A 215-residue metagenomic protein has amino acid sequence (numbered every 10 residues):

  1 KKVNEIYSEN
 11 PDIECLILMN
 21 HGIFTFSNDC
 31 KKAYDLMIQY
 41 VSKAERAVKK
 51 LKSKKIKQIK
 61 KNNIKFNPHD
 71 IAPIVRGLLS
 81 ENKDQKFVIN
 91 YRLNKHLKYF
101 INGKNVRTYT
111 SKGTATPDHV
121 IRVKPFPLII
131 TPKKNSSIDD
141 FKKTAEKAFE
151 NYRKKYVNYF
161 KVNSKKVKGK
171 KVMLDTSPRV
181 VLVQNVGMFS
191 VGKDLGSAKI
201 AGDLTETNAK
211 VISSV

Functional and structural regions predicted by a protein language model:
K1-V215: Glycine-rich flexible loops
